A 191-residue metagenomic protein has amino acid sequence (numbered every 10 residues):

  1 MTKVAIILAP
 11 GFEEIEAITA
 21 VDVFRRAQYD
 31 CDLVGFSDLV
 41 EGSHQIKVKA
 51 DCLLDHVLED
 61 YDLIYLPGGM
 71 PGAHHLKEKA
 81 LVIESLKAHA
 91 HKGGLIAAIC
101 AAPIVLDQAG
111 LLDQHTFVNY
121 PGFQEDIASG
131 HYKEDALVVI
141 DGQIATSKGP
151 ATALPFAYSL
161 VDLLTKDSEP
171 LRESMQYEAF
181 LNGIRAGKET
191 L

Functional and structural regions predicted by a protein language model:
M1-L95, I104-Q108, Q114, G130-D135 (+1 more regions): Extended, subdomain-level signal for the structured scaffold at the beginning of enzyme domains
D38, P121-E125: Short, acidic/turn-prone active-site loops that include or flank metal/cofactor- and phosphate-binding residues
I99-C100: Short, thiol/selenol-centered motifs that function as redox-active sites or metal-ligating centers
F117: Anionic-ligand binding patches
Y120-G122, G149-P150: Short, loop-centered acidic/histidine patches that primarily coordinate divalent metals
V139-I144: Beta-strand-turn-beta hairpins that frame and shape the catalytic cleft of phosphate-ester-processing enzymes
